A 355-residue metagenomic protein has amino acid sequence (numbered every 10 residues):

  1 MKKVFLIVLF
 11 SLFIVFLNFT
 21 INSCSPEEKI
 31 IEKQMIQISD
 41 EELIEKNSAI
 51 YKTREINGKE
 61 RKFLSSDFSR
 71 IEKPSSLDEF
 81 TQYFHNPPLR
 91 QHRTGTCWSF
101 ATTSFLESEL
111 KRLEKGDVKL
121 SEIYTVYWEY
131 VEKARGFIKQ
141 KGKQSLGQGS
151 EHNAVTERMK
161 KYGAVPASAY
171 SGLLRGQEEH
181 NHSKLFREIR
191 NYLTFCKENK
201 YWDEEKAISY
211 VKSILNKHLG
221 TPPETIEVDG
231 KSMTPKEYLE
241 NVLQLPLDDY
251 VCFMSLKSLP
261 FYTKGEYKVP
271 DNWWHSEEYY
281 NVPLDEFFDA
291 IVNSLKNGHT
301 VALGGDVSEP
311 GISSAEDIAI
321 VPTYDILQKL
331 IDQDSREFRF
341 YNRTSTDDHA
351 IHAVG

Functional and structural regions predicted by a protein language model:
M1-V4: Positively charged n-region of N-terminal signal peptides that target proteins for export
L6-I7, K111: Short amphipathic alpha-helical "recognition" segments used for binding
V8-N18: Bacterial N-terminal signal peptides
F16-K29: Bacterial Sec-dependent signal peptides at the C-terminal "C-region" and cleavage site
P26-V354: Catalytic-core signature of thiol
